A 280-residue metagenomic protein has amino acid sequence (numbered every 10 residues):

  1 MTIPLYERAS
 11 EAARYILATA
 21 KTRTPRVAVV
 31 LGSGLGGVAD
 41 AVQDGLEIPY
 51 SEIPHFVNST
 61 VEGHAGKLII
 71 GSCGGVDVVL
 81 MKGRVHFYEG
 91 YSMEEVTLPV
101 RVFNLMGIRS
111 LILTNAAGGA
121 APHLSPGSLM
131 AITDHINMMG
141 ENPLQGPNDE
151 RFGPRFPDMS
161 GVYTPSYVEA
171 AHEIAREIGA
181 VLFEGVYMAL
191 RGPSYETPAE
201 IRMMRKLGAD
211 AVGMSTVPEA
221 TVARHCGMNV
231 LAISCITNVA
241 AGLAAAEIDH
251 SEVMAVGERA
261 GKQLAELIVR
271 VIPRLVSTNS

Functional and structural regions predicted by a protein language model:
M1-M159: Metabolite-binding pocket within alpha/beta catalytic cores that recognizes anionic/polar moieties
Y15, T19, S166, A170-V181 (+1 more regions): Generic non-transmembrane alpha-helical segments
F103-G107, R205, R224: Non-catalytic positions within long, well-ordered alpha-helices that form the structural scaffold/packing of enzyme
R109-S110, D210, N229: Short acidic/polar active-site loop segments enriched in Thr and Asp
N148-L190: Metal-dependent peptidase/peptidase-like ectodomains
E173-D210, L275-V276: Active-site/ligand-binding-proximal alpha/beta "capping" segment
M214-E252: Zn-dependent metallopeptidase/amidohydrolase metal-coordination segment
A240-S280: His/Asp/Glu-rich mid-to-C-terminal helical/loop segments that flank catalytic regions of hydrolases
